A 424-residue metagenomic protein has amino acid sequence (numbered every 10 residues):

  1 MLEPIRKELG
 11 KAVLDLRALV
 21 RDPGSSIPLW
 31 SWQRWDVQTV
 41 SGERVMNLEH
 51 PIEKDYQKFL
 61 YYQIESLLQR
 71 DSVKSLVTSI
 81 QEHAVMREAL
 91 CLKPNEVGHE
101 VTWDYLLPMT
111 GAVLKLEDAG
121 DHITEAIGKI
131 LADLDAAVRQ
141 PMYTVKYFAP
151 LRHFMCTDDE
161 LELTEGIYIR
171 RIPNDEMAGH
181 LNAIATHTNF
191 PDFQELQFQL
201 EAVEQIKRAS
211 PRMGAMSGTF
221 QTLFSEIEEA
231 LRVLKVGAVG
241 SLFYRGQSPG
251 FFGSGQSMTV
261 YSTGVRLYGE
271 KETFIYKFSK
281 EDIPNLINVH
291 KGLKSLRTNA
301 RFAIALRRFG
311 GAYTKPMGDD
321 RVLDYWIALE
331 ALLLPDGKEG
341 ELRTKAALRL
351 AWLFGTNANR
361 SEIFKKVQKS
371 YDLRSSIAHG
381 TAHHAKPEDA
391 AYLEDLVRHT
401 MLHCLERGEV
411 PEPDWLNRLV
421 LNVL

Functional and structural regions predicted by a protein language model:
M1-E53: Charged, amphipathic alpha-helical stretches
P51, D55, F59-L60, L68-Q69 (+2 more regions): Flexible secondary-structure boundary motifs
K58-D320, A390, R398-L424: Charged, non-catalytic interaction/linker regions at domain boundaries that couple catalytic cores to substrate
P211, R307-T314, W352-T356, A378-H383: Glycine- and acidic
F302-A305, R321-Y325, L329, R343 (+2 more regions): Short runs of predominantly hydrophobic/aromatic residues within well-ordered alpha helices that form helix-helix
R308, Y325, G340-A347, H383-E394: Composition- and surface-driven signal marking solvent-exposed, interaction-prone regions in large proteins
G337, S375-A382, L402-V410: Charged/polar positions within long, soluble alpha-helices
R360-E388: Histidine-centered, metal-coordinating catalytic motifs and their short helical/loop contexts
